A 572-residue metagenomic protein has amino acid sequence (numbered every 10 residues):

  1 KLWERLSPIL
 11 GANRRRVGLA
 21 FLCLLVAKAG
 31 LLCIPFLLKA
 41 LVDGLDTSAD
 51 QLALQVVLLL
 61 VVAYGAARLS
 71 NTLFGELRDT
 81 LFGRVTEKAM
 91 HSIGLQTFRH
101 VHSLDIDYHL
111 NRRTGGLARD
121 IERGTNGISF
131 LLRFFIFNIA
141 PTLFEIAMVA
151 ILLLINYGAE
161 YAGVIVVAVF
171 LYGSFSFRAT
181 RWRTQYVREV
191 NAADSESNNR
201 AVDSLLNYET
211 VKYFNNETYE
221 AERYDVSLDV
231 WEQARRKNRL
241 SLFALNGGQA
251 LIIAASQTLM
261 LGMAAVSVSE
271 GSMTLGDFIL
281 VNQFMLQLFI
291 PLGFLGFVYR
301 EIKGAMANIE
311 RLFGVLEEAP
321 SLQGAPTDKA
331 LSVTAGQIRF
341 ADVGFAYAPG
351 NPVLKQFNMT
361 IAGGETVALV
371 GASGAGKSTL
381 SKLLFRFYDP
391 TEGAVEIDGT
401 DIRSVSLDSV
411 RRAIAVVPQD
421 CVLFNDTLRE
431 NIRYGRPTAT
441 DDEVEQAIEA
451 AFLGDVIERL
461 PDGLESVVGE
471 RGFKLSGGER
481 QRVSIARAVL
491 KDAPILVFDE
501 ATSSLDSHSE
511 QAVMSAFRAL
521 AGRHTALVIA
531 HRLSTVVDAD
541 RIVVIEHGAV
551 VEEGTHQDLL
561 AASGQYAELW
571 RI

Functional and structural regions predicted by a protein language model:
K1-L2, L10, V42, F82-T86 (+3 more regions): Juxtamembrane loop-to-helix connectors within ABC transporter transmembrane domains
R14, S103-L110, E122-L132, I136 (+8 more regions): An intracellular "coupling" helix at the cytosolic face of ABC transporter transmembrane type-1 domains
V17-F74, L154-G163, T258, G262 (+1 more regions): Transmembrane helix-loop-helix hairpins at lipid-water interfaces of multipass membrane proteins, especially the type-1
L19-V26, F137-R188, G262-M273: Transmembrane helices of ABC transporter permease
L60-N71, G75, A168-Y172, L242-S256 (+1 more regions): Hydrophobic alpha-helical segments in the permease module
N216, L240, L288-E317: Cytosolic ends of transmembrane helices, especially the final helix of ABC transmembrane type-1 domains
G324, L331-I572: ABC-type nucleotide-binding domain
